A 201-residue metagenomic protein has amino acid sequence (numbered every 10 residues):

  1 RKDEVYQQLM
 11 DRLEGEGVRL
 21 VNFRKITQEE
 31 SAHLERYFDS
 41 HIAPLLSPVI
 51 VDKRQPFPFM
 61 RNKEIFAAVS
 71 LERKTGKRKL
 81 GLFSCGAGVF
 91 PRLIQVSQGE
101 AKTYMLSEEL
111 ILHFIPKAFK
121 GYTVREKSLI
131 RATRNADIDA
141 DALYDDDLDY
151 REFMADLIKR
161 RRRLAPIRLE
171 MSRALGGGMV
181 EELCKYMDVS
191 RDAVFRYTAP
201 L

Functional and structural regions predicted by a protein language model:
R1-L201: N-terminal non-catalytic structural scaffold regions of very large proteins
